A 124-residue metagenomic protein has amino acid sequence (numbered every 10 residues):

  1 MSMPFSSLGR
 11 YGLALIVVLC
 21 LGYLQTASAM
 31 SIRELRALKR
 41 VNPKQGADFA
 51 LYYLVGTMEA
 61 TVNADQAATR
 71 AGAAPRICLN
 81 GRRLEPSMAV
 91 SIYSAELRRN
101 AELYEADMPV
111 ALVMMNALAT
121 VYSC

Functional and structural regions predicted by a protein language model:
M1, S28-M30: Absolute protein N-terminus
S2-L13: Bacterial N-terminal signal peptides that target proteins for export
L21-T26: N-terminal signal peptide c-region/cleavage motif recognized by signal peptidases
M30-S94, A117: Short N-proximal segments of mature Sec-exported proteins
M88-C124: Surface-exposed, polar helix/loop patches in the mature regions of secreted/periplasmic/lumenal proteins that form
